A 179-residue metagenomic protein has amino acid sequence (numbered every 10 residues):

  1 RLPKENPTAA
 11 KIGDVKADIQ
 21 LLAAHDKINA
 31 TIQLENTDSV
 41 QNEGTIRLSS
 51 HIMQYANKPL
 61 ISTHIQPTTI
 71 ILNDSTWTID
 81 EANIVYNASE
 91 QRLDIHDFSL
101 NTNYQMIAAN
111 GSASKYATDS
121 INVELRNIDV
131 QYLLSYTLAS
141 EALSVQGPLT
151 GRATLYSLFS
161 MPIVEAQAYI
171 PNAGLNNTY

Functional and structural regions predicted by a protein language model:
R1-Y179: Interface amphipathic segments
